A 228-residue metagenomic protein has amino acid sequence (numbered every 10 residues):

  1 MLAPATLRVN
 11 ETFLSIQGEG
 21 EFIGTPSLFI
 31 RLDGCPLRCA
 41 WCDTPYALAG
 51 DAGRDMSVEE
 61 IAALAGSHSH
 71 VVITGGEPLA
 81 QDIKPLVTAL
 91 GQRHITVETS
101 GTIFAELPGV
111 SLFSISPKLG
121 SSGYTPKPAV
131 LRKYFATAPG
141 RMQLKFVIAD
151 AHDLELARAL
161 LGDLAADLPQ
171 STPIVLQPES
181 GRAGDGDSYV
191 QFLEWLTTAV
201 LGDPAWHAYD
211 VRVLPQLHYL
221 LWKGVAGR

Functional and structural regions predicted by a protein language model:
M1, G50-G53, G123, A149: Pocket-edge positions in alpha/beta enzyme catalytic cores
M1-R8, A166, R228: Short, low-complexity, intrinsically disordered N-terminal peptides in bacterial proteins
L7-L14, P26-F29, D33, L37-S111: Conserved Radical SAM active-site core
E11, Q17, R212-P215: Residue-level signal for pocket-adjacent positions within structured domains
Q17-E21, R38, W222-G224: Short N-terminal binding/cap micro-motifs at the start of the first secondary-structure element
G18-F22, G34, P204: Short secondary-structure boundary/capping segments within folded domains
I23-P26, H207: Short, basic and Ser/Thr-rich N-terminal targeting/leader segments
A80-R228: Conserved AdoMet/S-adenosylmethionine-binding subsite of the radical SAM
